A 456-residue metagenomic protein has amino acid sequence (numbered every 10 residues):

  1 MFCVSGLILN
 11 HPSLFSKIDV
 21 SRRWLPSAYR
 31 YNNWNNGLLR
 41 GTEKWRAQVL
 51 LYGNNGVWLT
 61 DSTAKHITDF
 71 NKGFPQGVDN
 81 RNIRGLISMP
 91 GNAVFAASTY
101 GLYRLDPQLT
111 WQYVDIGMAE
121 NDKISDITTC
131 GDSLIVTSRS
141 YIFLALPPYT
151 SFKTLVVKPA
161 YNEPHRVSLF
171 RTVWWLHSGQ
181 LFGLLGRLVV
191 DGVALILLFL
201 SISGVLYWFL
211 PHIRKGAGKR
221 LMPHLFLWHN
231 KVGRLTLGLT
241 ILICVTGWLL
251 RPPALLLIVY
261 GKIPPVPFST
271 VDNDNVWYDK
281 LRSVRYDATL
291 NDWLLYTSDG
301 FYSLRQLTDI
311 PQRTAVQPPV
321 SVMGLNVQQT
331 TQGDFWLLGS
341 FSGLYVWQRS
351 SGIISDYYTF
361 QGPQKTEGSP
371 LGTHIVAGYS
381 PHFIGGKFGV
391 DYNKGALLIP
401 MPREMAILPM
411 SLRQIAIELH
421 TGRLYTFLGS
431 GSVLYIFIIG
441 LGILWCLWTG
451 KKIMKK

Functional and structural regions predicted by a protein language model:
M1, L184-I241, P252, L428-K456: Juxtamembrane interface at the cytosolic side of transmembrane helices
I8-N32, R251-N275: Alpha-helical transmembrane signal-anchor/signal-peptide segments
R30-E43, Q76-G91, E120-D132, V271-Y286 (+2 more regions): Repeated scaffold domains used in trafficking and secretory/extracellular systems, primarily beta-propellers
N54-W58, A64, A93, T99-Y103 (+5 more regions): Loop/turn residues immediately N-terminal
D61-K65, D106-T110, L146-T150, R305-T308 (+1 more regions): Short loop/turn segments that connect beta-strands within beta-propeller blades
H66-F74, Q112-M118, S151-R166, P311-V320 (+2 more regions): Beta-propeller fold detector
I116-L206: Hydrophobic alpha-helical segments
L134-T172, L337, F383-I417: Extended, hydrophilic extramembrane loops/domains of integral membrane proteins
